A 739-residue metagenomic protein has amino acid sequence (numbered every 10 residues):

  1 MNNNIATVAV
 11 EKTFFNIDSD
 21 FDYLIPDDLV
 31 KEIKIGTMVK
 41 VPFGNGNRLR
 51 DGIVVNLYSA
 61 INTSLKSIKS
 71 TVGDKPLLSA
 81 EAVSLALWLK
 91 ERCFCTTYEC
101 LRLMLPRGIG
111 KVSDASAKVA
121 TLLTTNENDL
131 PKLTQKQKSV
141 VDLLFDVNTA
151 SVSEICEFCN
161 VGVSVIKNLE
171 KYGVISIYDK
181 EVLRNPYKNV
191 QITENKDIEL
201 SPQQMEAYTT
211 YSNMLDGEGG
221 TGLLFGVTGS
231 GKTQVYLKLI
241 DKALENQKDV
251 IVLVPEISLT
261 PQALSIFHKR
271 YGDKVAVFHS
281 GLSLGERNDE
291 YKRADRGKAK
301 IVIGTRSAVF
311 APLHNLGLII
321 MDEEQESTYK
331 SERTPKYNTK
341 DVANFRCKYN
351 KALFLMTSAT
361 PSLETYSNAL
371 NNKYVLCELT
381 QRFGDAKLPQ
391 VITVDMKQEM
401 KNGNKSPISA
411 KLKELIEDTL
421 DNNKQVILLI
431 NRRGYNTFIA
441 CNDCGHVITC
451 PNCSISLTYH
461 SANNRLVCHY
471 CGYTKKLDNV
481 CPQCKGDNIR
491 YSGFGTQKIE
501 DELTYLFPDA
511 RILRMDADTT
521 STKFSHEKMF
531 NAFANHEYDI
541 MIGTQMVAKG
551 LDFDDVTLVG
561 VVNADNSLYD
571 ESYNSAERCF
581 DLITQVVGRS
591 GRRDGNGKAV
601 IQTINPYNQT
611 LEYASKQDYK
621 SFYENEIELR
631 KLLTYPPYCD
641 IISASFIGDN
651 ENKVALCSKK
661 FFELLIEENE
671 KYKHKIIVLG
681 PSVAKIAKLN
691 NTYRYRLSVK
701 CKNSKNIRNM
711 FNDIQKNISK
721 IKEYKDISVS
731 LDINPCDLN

Functional and structural regions predicted by a protein language model:
M1-S358, L370-A386, E668, I707-N739: Accessory, non-ATPase domains that flank or precede helicase/AAA+ motor cores in DNA-metabolism machines
N56-Y58, L105, D179-E181, I430-R432 (+4 more regions): A general secondary-structure junction signal
I61-K75, A684, L689-C701: Solvent-exposed, membrane-proximal periplasmic/extracellular interface segments of envelope transport and secretion
N195-S201, M205, T209, E218-A655 (+3 more regions): Inter-lobe coupling/hinge segments of SF2-like helicase ATPases
I427, S456, R511, K675-I677 (+1 more regions): Residues at or immediately flanking beta-strands
N652-E667: Extracytoplasmic/periplasmic
E663, E667-Y693, Q715, V729-L738: A carboxyl-terminal module marker
